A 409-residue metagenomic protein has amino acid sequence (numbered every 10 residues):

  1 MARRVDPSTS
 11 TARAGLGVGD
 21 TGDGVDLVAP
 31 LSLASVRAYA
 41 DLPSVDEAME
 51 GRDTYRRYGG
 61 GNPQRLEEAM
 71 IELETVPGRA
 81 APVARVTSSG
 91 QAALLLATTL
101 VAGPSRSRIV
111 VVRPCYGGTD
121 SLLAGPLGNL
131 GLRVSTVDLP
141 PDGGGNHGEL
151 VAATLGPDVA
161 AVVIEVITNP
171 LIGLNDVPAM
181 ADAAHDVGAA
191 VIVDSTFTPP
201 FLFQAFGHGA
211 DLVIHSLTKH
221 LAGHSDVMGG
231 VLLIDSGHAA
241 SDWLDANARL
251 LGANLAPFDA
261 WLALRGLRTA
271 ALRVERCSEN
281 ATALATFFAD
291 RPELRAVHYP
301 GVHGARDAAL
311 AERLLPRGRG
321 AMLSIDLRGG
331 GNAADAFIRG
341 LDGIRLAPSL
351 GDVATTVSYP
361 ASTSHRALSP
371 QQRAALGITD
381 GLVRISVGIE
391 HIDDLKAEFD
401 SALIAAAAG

Functional and structural regions predicted by a protein language model:
M1-G61, L66-I71: N-terminal "arm"/small-domain region of PLP-dependent enzymes with the aminotransferase-like
A2-R3, R13-G22, L73, R79-R291 (+1 more regions): Conserved PLP-enzyme active-site core in the AAT-like
L16-V18, S35-Y39, F197, K219 (+6 more regions): Glycine-rich beta-alpha junction loops
G51, M228, D259, A263 (+2 more regions): Short amphipathic alpha-helical segments
G78, R133-S135, R273, R339 (+1 more regions): PLP-dependent enzyme catalytic core of the Aspartate aminotransferase-like
L251, G340-G351, A402-G409: A common structural junction motif
A263-L272, A321-R328, R384-G388: Short, well-ordered beta-strand elements within core beta-sheets of diverse protein domains
T282-A354, L368-A374: Conserved small-domain helix->loop->beta segment predominantly found in fold-type I
